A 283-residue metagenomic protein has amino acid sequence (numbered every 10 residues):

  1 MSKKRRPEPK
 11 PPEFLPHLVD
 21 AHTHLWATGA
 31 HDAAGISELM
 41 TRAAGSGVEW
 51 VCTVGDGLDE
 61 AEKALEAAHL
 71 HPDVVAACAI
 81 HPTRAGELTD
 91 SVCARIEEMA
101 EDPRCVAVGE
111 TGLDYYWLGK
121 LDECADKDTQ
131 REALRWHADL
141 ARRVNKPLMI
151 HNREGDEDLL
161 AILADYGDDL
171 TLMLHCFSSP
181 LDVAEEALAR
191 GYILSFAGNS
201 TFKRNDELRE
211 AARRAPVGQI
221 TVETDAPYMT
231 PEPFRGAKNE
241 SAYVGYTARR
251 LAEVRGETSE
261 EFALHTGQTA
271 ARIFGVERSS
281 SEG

Functional and structural regions predicted by a protein language model:
M1-G283: Mid-domain alpha/beta scaffold segments of enzyme catalytic cores
